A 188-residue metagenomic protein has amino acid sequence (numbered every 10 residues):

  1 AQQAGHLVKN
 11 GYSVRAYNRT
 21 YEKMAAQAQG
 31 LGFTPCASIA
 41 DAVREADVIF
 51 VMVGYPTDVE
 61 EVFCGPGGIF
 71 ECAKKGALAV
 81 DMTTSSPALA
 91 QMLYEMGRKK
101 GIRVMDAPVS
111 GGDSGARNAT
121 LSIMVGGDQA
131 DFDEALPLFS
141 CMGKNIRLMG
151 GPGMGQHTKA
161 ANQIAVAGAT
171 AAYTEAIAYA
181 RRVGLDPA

Functional and structural regions predicted by a protein language model:
A1-V51, A77, T83, D113: NAD(P)+-binding Rossmann beta1-loop-alpha1 motif at the extreme N-terminus of oxidoreductases
Q3-L7, L93, L138, Y179: Hydrophobic residues within alpha-helices that form the first helical element adjacent to the glycine-rich loop
V14, P35, R103-M105, I146 (+1 more regions): Hydrophobic beta-strand scaffold residues
T20, Q27-A28, I49, V59 (+4 more regions): Buried hydrophobic positions in well-ordered alpha/beta secondary-structure cores of metabolic enzymes
T20, Y55, D128: Residues in the short beta-alpha loop(s) of Rossmann-like NAD(P)-binding domains
I39-V104: Rossmann-fold NAD(P) dinucleotide-binding segment
A79, T84-A167: Rossmann-fold dinucleotide-binding core
M154-A188: Helical "substrate-binding/catalytic lid" subdomain of Rossmann-like NAD(P)-dependent dehydrogenases/reductases
